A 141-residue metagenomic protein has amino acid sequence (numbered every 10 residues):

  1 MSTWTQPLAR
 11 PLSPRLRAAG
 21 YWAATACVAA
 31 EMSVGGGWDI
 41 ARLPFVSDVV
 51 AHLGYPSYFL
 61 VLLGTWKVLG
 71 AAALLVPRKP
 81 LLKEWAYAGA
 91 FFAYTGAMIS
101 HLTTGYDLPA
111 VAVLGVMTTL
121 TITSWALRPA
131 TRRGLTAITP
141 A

Functional and structural regions predicted by a protein language model:
S2-A141: Membrane-interface extramembranous regions
